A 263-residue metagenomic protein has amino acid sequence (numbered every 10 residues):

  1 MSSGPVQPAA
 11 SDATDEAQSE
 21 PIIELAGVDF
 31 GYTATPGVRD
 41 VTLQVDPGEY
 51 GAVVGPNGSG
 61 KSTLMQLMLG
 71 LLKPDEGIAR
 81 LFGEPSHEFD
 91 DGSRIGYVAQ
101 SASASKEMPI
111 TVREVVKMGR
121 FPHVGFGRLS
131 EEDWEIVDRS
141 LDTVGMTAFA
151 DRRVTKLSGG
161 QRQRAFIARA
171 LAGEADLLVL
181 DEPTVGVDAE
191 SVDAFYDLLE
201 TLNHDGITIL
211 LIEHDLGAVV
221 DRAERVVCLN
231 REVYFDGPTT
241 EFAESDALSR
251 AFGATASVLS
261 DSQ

Functional and structural regions predicted by a protein language model:
L69: Helix-to-loop junction immediately C-terminal to a conserved catalytic motif
G77-I95: Conserved ABC transporter NBD signature motif
K117, E131-F149: Conserved ABC ATPase "signature" region
E174: Conserved catalytic motifs of ABC-family nucleotide-binding domains
L178-E182: Catalytic Walker B motif of ABC-type/P-loop ATPase nucleotide-binding domains
E213-H214: H-loop/switch region of ABC-family ATPase nucleotide-binding domains
R225-T239: H-loop (His-switch) and adjacent beta-strand-loop-beta switch element of ABC-type ATPase nucleotide-binding domains
